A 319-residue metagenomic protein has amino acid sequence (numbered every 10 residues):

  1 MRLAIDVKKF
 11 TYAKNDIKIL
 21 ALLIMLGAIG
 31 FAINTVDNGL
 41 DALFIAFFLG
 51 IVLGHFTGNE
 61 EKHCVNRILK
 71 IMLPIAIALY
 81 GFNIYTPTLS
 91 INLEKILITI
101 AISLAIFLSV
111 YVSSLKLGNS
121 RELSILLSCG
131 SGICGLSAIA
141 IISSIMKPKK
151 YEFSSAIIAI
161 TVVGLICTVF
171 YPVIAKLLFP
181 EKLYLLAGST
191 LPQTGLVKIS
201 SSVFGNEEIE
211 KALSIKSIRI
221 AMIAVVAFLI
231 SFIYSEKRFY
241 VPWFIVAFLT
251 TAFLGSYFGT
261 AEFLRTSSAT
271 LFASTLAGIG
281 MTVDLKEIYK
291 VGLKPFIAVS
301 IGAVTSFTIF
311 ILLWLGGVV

Functional and structural regions predicted by a protein language model:
R2-L69, A76-P87, L93, A224-F296 (+1 more regions): Structural signature of multi-pass alpha-helical membrane transport proteins
T57-K62, I91-K95, E122-I125, S155-A156 (+4 more regions): Short alpha-helical transmembrane interface motifs in multi-pass membrane proteins
R67-I68, M72-R121, L127, S143-A159 (+1 more regions): Helix-loop-helix hairpins and the membrane-proximal interhelical loops of multi-pass alpha-helical transport proteins
L97-S131, V162-V163, C167-F179, L285 (+2 more regions): Transmembrane alpha-helices that form the ion-translocation and gating core of multi-pass ion transport proteins
A101, S154, I158-T161, A187 (+5 more regions): Internal alpha-helical transmembrane segments of multi-pass membrane proteins, especially GPCRs
R121-C167, L183-G205, T282: Alpha-helical membrane segments and immediately flanking helix-loop junctions that form or couple to the substrate/ion
A156-V173, S189-V197, S214-A227, G302-S306: Membrane-embedded alpha-helical segments of transport systems, primarily multispan ion/solute transporters
S202-R219: Hydrophobic alpha-helical transmembrane segments
